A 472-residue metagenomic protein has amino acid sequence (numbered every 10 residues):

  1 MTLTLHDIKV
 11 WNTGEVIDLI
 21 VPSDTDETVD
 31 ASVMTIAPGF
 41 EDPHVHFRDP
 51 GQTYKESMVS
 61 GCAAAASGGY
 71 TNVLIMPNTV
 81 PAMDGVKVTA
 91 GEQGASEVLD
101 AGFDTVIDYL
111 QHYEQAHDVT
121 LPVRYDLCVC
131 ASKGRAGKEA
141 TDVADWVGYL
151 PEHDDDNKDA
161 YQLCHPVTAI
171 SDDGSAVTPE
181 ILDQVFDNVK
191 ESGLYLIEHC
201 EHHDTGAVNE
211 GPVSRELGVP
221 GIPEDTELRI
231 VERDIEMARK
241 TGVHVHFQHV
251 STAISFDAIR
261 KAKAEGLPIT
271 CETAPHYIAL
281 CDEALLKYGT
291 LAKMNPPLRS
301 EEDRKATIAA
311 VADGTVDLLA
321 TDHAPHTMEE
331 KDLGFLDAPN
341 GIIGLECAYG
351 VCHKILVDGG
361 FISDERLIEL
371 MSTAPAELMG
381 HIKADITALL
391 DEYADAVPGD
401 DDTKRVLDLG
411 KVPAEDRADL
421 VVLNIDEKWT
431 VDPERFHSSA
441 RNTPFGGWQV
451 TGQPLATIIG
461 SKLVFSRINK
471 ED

Functional and structural regions predicted by a protein language model:
M1-D30: N-terminal metal-binding scaffold of metallo-dependent hydrolase/deaminase domains
I8, V33, H44, A65 (+13 more regions): Divalent metal-coordination and catalytic microenvironments
M34-T120: Metal-associated gating/positioning segment near the N- to mid-region
P43-E56, D126-A140, G174, G218-D225: Active-site mouth loops of central-metabolism enzymes
F103-V123, D187-E198, C347-V351: Alpha-helix-loop-beta-strand connector modules within alpha/beta enzyme cores
T141-L319: Histidine/acidic residue-rich metal-binding segments in metalloenzymes
E216-H244, A312-D313, L318, P325-L420: His/Asp/Glu-enriched, well-ordered alpha-helical/loop segment that forms or immediately abuts the divalent-metal
G334-D337, E392-N469: C-terminal cap of metal-dependent C-N hydrolases
